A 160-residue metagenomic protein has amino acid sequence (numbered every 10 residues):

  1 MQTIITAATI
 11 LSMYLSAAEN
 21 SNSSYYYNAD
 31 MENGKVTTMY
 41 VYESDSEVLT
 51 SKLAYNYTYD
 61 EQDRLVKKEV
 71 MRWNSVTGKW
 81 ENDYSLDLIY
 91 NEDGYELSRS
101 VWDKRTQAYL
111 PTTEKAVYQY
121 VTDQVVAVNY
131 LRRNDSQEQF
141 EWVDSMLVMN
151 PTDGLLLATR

Functional and structural regions predicted by a protein language model:
T3-M13: Sec-dependent N-terminal signal peptides
Y14-R160: Buried hydrophobic residues that stabilize the cores of well-folded domains
